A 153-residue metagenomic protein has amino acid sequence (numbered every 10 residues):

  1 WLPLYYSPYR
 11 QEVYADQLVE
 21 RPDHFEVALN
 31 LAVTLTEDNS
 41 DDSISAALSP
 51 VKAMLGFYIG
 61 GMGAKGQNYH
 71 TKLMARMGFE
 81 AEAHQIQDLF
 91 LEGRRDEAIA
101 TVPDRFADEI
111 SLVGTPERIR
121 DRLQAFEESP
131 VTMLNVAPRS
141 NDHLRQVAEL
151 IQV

Functional and structural regions predicted by a protein language model:
W1-V153: Active-site-adjacent structural elements that line small-molecule/cofactor binding pockets in enzymes
